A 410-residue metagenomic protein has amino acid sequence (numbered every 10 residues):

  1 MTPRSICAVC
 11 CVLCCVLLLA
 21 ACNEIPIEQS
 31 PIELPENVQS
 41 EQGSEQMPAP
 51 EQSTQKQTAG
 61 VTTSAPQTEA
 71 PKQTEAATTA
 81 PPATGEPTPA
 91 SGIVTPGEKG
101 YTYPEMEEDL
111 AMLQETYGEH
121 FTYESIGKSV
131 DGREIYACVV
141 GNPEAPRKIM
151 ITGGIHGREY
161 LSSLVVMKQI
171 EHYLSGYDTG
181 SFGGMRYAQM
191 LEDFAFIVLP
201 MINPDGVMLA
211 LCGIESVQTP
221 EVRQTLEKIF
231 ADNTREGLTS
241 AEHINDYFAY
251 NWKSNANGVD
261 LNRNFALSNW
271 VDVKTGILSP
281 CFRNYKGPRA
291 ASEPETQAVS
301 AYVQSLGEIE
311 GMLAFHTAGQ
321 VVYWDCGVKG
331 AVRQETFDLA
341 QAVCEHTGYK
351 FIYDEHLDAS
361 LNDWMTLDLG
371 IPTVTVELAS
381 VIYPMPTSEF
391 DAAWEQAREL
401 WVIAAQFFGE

Functional and structural regions predicted by a protein language model:
M1-C10: Bacterial N-terminal signal peptides that target proteins for export
L18-A21: C-terminal motif of bacterial Sec signal peptides marking the signal peptidase cleavage site
N23-S30: Bacterial lipoprotein signal-peptidase II cleavage site
E24, P35, P89-G100, F265-E410: C-terminal accessory segments enriched in acidic
L34-S91: Ser/Thr/Gly/Pro-rich low-complexity, disordered linker/stalk segments of secreted and cell-surface proteins
P82-D131: Short glycine- and acidic-rich boundary segments immediately preceding or forming the N-terminal edge of structured
Y123-G127, Y136-C138, K148-T152, S162 (+6 more regions): Structural recognition of the beta-strand scaffold that forms the well-ordered cores of secreted hydrolase catalytic
L161, K168-D325: Active-site/substrate-binding loop(s) of hydrolase catalytic cores
